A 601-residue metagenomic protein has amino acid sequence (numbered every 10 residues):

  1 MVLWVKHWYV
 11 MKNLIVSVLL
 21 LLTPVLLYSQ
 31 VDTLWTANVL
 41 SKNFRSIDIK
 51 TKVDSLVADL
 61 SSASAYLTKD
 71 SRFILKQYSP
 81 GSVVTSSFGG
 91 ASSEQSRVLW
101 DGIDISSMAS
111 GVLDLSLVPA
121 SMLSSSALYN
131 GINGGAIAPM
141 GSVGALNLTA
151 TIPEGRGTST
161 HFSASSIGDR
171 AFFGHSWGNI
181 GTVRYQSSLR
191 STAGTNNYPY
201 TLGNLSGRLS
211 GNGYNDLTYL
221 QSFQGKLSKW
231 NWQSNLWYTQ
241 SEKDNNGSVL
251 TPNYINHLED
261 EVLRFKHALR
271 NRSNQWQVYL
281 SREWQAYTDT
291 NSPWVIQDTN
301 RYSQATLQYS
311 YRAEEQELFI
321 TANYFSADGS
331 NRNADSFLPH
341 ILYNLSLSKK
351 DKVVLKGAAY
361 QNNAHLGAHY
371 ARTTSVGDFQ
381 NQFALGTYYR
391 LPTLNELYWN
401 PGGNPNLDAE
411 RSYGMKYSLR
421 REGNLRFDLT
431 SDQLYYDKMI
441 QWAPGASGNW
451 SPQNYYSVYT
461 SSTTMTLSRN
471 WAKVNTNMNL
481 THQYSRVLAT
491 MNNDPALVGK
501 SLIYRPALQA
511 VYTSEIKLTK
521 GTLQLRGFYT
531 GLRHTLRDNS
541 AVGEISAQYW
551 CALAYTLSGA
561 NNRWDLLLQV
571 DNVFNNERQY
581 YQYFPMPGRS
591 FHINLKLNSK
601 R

Functional and structural regions predicted by a protein language model:
W35-A63, T85, S93, A145: N-terminal periplasmic "start-of-domain" segments of outer-membrane beta-barrel proteins
S61-T68, V84-S87, L113-P119, L128 (+2 more regions): N-terminal periplasmic accessory domains that precede and gate Gram-negative outer-membrane beta-barrel machines
L67-D104: Extracytoplasmic beta-strand/coil segments of soluble accessory domains associated with Gram-negative outer-membrane
I103-G131: Short acidic/polar hinge/loop motifs at secondary-structure boundaries that mediate gating or recognition
E154, T251-N253, H257-K266, G367-H369 (+3 more regions): Outer-membrane beta-barrel signature, preferentially recognizing the C-terminal barrel domain of Gram-negative
G155-R156, N179-L258: Periplasmic-side early beta-strands and strand-to-turn transitions of outer-membrane beta-barrels
W177, V183, S188, G213 (+4 more regions): Conserved C-terminal beta-signal and adjacent last beta-strands/turns of outer-membrane beta-barrel proteins
Y343-K350, F427, S431-Y435, N454-T535 (+1 more regions): Gram-negative outer-membrane beta-barrel transporters
